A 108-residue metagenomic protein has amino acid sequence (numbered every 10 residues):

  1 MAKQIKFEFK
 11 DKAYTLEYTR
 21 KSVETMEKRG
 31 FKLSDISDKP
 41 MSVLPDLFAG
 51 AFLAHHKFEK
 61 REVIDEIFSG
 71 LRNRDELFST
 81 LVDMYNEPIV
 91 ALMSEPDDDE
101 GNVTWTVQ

Functional and structural regions predicted by a protein language model:
M1-F9, A13, K21-E24, R29-D38 (+2 more regions): Charged interaction scaffolds used for protein-protein
P45-D46: Extended, low-complexity alpha-biased scaffolding regions
A49: Oxyanion-binding/catalytic loops of NTP- or PPi-dependent enzymes
L53-H56: Extended, low-hydrophobicity segments enriched in charged/polar residues
